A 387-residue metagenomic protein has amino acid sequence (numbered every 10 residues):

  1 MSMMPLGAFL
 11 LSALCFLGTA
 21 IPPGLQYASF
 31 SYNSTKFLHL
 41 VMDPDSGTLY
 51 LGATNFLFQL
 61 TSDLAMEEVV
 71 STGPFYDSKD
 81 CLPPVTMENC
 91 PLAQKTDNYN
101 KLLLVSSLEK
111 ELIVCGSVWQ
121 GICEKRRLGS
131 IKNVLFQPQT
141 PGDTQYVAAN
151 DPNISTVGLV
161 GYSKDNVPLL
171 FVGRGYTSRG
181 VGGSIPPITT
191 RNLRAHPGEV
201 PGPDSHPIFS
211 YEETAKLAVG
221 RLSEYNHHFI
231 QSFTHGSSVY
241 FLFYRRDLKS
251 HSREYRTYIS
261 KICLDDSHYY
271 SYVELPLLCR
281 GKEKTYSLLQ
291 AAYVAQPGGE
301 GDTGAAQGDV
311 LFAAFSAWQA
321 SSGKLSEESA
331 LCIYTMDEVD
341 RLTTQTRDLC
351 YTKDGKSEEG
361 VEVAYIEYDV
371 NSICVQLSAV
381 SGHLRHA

Functional and structural regions predicted by a protein language model:
M1-F30: N-terminal signal peptide
M1-M3, L57-L60: Long acidic/mixed-charge intrinsically disordered regions
G18, Y27, T35-L38, L92 (+3 more regions): A generic structural signal for ordered alpha-helices
I21-P22, Y32-S34, L38-D43, P74-S78 (+2 more regions): Entry/fusion envelope ectodomains
G24-F58, Q94-E109, N150-R174, N226-F233 (+1 more regions): Beta-strand-rich domains and repeat architectures in extracellular enzymes and scaffolds, especially beta-propellers
L40, A53, L60-L64, V69-P74: Double-stranded DNA-binding cores of transcription factors and transposases
E67-S71, F75-C90, K101, V105-E109 (+3 more regions): Beta-propeller fold recognition
F233-K249: Long, acidic/polar, low-complexity amphipathic helices and coiled-coil-like
